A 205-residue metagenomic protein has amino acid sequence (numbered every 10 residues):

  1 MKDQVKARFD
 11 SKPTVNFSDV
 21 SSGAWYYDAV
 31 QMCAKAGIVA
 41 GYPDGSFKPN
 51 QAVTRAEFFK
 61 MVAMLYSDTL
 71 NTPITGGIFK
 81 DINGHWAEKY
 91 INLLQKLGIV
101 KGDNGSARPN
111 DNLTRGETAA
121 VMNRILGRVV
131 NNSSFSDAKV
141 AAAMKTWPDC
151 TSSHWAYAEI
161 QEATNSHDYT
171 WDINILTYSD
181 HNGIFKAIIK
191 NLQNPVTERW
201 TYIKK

Functional and structural regions predicted by a protein language model:
M1-Y27, A40-A56, M64-K89, K96-R115 (+1 more regions): Feature responds to low-complexity, polar/acidic, surface-exposed segments characteristic of secreted/exported proteins
